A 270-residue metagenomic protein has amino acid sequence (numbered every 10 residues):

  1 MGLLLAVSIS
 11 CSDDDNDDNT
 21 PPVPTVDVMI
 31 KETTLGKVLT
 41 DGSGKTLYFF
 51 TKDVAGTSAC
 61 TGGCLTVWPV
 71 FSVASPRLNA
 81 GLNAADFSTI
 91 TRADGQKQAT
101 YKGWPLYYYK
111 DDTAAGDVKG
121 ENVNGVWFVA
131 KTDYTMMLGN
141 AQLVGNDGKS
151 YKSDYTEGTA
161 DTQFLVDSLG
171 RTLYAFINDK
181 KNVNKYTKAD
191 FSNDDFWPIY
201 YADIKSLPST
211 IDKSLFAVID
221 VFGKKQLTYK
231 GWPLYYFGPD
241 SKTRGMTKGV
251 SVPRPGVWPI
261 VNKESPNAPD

Functional and structural regions predicted by a protein language model:
G2-I30: Bacterial Sec-dependent N-terminal signal peptides
P22-V38, A141-F164: N-terminal edge beta-strand
V28-P69: Post-signal-peptide N-terminal segment of Sec-exported extracytoplasmic proteins
E32-T33, P76-Q96, T113-A115, G158 (+2 more regions): A cross-kingdom feature marking solvent-exposed beta-strand/loop segments within repeated, beta-rich binding/scaffold
L39-G42, R92, Q98-K102, L165-S168 (+2 more regions): Extracellular/periplasmic catalytic domains that process cell-envelope and extracellular macromolecules
L39-T40, K45-Y48, L106-Y107, L165 (+2 more regions): Short, structured motif recognition centered on aromatic/hydrophobic residues
G56, S88-G139, P233-N267: Hydrophobic, ordered structural segments
T57-S88, G125-K131, K181-F216, G256-A268: A low-complexity, Ser/Thr/Gly/Pro-enriched, surface-exposed linker/loop concept that marks segments flanking
